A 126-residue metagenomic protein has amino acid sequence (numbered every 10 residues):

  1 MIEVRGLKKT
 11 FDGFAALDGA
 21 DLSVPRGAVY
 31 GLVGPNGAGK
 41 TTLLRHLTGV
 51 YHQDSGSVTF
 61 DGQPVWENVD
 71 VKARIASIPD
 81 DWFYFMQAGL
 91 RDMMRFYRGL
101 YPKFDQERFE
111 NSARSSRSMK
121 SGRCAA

Functional and structural regions predicted by a protein language model:
I2, L17-G19: Conserved structural motif at the start of ABC-family nucleotide-binding domains
F14-A15, V69: Short coil-to-beta microelement around the adenine-binding A-loop and adjacent beta1/P-loop entry of ABC ATPase
Y30-P35: The feature captures the beta-strand-to-loop junction immediately N-terminal to the Walker
T48: Helix-to-loop junction immediately C-terminal to a conserved catalytic motif
G56-E67, V71: Conserved ABC transporter NBD signature motif
P79-A126: ABC-family P-loop ATPase nucleotide-binding domains
